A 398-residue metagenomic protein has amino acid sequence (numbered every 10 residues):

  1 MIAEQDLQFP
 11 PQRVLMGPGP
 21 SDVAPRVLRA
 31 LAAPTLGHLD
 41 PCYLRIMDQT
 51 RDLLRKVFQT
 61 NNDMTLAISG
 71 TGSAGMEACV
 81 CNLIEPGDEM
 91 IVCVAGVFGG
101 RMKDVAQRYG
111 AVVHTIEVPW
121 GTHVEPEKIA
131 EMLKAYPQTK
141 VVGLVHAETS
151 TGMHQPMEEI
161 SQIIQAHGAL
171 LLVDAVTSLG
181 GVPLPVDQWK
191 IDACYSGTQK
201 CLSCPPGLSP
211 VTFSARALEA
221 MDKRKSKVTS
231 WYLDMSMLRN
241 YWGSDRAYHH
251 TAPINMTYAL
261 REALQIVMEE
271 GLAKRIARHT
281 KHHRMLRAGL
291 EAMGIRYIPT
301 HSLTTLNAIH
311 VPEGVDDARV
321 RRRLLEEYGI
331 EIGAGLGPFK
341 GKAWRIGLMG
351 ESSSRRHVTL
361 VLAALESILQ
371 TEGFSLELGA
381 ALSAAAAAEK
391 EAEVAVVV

Functional and structural regions predicted by a protein language model:
M1-P41: N-terminal "arm"/small-domain region of PLP-dependent enzymes with the aminotransferase-like
D22-V23, Q199-A288, A292, V397-V398: Active-site C-terminal subdomain of aminotransferase-like
A30-A78, V97, R101-Q107: Conserved N-terminal alpha-helix of the aminotransferase class I/II PLP-enzyme fold
I84-G100: Conserved PLP-anchoring active-site segment centered on the Schiff-base-forming lysine
H123-G180, A193, C201: Active-site phosphate-binding strand-loop segment of PLP-dependent enzymes
D187-Q199: Conserved active-site segment immediately N-terminal to the catalytic lysine that forms the internal aldimine
R296-E327: Conserved PLP-binding catalytic core of the aspartate aminotransferase-like
P338, K342-V398: PLP-dependent enzyme catalytic core of the Aspartate aminotransferase-like
